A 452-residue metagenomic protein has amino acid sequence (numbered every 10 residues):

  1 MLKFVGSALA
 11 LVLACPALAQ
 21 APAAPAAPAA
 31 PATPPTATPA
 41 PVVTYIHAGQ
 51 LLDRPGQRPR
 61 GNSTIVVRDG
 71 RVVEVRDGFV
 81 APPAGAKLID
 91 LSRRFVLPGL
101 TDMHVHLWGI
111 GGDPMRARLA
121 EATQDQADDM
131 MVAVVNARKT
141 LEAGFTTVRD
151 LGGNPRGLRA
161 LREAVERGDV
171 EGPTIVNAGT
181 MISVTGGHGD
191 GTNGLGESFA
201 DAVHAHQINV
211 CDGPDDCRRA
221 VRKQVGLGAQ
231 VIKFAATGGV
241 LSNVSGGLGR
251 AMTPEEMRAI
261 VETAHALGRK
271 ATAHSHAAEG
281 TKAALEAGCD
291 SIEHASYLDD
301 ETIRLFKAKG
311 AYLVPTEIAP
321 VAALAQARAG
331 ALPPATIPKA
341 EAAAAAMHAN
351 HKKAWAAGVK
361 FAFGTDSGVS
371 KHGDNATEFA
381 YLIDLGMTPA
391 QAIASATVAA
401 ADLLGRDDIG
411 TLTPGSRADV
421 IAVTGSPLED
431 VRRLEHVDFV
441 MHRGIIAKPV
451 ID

Functional and structural regions predicted by a protein language model:
A30, P34-A37, V42, L51 (+1 more regions): Histidine-rich, glycine-flanked metal-binding segment
P34-A37, L51-T64, R76-G78, T388-I393 (+1 more regions): Acidic, glycine-enriched loop/beta-strand segments at the rims of small-molecule binding/catalytic pockets
R94-R167, T185-T192, E255, E279 (+1 more regions): Metal-associated gating/positioning segment near the N- to mid-region
W108-D129, R138-L141, T185-H206, V240-P254 (+1 more regions): Active-site gating loops and adjacent loop-to-helix segments of metal-dependent hydrolytic enzymes
G111-M115, L158, G187-G189, S242-V244 (+6 more regions): Histidine/acidic-residue-rich catalytic or RNA/ligand-binding cores of hydrolases and nuclease-related proteins
L119-E121, A266, L332-A335, E341-S426: His/Asp/Glu-enriched, well-ordered alpha-helical/loop segment that forms or immediately abuts the divalent-metal
V132-L158, E171-M181, A229-S242, K270 (+2 more regions): Divalent metal-dependent hydrolysis catalytic cores, especially in the metallo-beta-lactamase
E163-M181, L248-A273, G310, V314-I318: Alpha-helix-loop-beta-strand connector modules within alpha/beta enzyme cores
